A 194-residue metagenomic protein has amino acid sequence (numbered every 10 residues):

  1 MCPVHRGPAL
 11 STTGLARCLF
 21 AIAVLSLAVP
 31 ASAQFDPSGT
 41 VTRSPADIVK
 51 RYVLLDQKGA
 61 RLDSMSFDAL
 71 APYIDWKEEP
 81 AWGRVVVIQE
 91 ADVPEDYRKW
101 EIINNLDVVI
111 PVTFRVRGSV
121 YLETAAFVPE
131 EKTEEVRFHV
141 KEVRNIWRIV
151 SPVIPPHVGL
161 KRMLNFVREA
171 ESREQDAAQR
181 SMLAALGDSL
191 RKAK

Functional and structural regions predicted by a protein language model:
M1-G14: N-terminal secretory signal peptides that target proteins for export/translocation
L10-S11, F20, R51: A detector of low-complexity, intrinsically disordered, Ser/Thr/Gly/Pro/Ala-rich segments
L15-C18, D63, F67, Q179 (+1 more regions): Short amphipathic alpha-helical segments that mediate assembly, nucleic-acid/protein binding, or membrane association
A16-A28: Bacterial N-terminal signal peptides
A31-F35: Boundary at the C-terminal end of the N-terminal hydrophobic targeting segment
D36-T40, E79-T133, S181-K194: Surface-exposed, charged secondary-structure patches
V41, P45, V49, V53 (+3 more regions): Low-complexity, intrinsically disordered terminal/linker segments enriched in charged and Gly/Pro repeats
I48, Y52-R84: Short, well-ordered alpha-helical segments enriched in acidic and aromatic residues
